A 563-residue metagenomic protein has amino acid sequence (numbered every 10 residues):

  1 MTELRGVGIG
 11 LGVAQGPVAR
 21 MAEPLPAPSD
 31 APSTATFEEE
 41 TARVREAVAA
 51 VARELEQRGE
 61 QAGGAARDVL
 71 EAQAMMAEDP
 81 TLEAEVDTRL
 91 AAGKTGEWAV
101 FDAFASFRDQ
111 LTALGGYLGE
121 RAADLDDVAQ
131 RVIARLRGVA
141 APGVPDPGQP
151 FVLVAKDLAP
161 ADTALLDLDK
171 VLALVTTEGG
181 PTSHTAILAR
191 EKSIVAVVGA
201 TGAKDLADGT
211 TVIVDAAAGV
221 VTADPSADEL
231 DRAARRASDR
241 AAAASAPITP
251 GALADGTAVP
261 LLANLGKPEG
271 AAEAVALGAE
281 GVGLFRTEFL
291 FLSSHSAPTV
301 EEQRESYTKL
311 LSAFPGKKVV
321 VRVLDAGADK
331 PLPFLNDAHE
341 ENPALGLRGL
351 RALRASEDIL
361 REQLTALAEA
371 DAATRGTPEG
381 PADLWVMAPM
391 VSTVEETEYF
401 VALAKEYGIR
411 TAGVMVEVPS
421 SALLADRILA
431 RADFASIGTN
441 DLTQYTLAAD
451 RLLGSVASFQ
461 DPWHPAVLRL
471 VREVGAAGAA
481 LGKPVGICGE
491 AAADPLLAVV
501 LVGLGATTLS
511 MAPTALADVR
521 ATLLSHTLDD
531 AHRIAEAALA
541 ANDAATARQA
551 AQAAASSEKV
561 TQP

Functional and structural regions predicted by a protein language model:
M1-G138: Conserved, well-structured core domains of diverse proteins
M1-P26, R137, V144-L277: Acidic, glycine-rich flexible loop/linker segments
T41, V48, A66-L70, D79-E83 (+15 more regions): Alpha-helix initiation and N-capping motif
V48, A52, I187-R190, V275 (+1 more regions): Residues within alpha-helical segments
V86-L90, D109, A122-D126, I133 (+6 more regions): Contiguous hydrophobic, helix-prone segments at protein termini that mediate membrane targeting/anchoring
E97, A122, L174, M390 (+2 more regions): Conserved phosphate/pyrophosphate-binding and hydrolysis machinery centered on Walker-type P-loop NTPases, extending
A244-P563: Conserved alpha/beta-domain cores
